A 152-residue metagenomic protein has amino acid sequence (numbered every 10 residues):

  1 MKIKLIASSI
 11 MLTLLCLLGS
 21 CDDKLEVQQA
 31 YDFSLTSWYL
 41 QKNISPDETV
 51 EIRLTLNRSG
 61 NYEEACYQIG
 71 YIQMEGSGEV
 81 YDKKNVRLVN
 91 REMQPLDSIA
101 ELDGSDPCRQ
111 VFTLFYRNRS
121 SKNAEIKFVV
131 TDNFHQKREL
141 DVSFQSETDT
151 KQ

Functional and structural regions predicted by a protein language model:
I3-L5, L15-Q41: Bacterial Sec-dependent N-terminal signal peptides
S8-S9: Acidic, metal-dependent phosphodiester-chemistry machinery of nucleic-acid enzymes
A30-Q152: First exposed extracellular module after export/assembly in secreted or surface-exposed proteins
